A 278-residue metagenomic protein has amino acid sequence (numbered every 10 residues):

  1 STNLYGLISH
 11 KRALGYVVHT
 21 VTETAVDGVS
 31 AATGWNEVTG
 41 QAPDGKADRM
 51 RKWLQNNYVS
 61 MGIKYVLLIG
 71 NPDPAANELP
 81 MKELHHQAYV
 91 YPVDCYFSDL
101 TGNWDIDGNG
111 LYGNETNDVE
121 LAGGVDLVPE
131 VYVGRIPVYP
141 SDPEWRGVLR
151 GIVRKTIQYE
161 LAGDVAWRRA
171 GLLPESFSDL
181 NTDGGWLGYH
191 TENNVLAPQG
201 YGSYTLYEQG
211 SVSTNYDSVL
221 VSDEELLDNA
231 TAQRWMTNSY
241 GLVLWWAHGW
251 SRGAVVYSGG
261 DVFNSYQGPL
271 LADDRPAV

Functional and structural regions predicted by a protein language model:
S1-V278: Cysteine-dependent hydrolase recognition
